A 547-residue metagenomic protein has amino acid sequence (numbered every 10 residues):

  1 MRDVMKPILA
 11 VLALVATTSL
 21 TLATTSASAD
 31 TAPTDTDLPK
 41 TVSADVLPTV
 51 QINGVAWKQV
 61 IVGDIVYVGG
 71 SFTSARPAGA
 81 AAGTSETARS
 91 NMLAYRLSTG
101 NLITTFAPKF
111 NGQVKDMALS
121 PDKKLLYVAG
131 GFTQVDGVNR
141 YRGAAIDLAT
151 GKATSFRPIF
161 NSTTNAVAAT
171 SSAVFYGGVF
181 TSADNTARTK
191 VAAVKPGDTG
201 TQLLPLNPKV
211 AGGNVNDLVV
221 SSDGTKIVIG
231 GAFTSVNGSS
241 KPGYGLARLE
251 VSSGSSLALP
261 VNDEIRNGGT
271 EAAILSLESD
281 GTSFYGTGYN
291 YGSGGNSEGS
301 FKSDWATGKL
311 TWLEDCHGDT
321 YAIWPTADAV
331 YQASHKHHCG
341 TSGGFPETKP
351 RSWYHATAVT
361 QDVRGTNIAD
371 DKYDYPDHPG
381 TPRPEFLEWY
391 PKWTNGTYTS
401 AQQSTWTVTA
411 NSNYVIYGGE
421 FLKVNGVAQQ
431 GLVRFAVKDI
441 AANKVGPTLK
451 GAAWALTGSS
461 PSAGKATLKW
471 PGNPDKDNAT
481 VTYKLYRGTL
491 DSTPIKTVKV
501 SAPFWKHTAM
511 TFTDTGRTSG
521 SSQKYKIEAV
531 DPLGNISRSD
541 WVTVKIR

Functional and structural regions predicted by a protein language model:
D3-V11, A27-R547: Extracytoplasmic surface signature
A10-T18: Hydrophobic helical h-region of N-terminal Sec-dependent signal peptides in bacterial secretory/periplasmic proteins
T18-A27: C-terminal segment of classical bacterial N-terminal signal peptides
